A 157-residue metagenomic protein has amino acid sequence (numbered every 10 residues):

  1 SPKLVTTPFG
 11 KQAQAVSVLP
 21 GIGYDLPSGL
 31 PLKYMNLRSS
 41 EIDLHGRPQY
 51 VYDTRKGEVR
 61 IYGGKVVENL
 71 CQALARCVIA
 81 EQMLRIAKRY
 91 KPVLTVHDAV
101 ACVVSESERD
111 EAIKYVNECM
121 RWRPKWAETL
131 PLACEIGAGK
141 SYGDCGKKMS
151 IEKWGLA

Functional and structural regions predicted by a protein language model:
S1-A157: Conserved catalytic core of nucleotide polymerization and phosphodiester-bond processing enzymes
